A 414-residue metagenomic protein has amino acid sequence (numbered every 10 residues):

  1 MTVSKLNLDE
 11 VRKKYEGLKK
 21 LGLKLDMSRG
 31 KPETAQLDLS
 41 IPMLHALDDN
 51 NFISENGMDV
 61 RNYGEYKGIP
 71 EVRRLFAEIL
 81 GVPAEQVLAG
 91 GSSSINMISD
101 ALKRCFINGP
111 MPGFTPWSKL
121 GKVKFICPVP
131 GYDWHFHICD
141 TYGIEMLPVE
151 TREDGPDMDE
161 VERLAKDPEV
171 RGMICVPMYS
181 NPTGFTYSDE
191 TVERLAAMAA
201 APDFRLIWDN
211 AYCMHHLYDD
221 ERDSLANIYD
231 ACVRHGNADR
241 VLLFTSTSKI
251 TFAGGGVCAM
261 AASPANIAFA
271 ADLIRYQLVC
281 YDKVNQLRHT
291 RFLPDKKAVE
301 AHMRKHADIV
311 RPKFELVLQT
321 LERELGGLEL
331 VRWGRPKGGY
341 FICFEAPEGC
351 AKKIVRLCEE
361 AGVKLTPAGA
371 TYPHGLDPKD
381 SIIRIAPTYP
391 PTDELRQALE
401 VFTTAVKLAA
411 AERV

Functional and structural regions predicted by a protein language model:
T2-K67, E71-E78, F204, E360-V363: N-terminal "arm"/small-domain region of PLP-dependent enzymes with the aminotransferase-like
G30-T34, S94-I95, G131-D133, D154 (+9 more regions): Short, solvent-exposed loop/turn segments at secondary-structure junctions
F52, M58-P202, C213-G236, A351 (+2 more regions): Conserved core of the PLP fold type I
G90, S118, D230-R311: Conserved core segment of the aminotransferase class I/II
R304-L318, L330-E345: Conserved glycine-rich beta-strand-loop-beta hairpin in the small C-terminal domain of fold type I
C343-G349, L365-A405: Conserved PLP-binding active-site segment of the aspartate aminotransferase-like
I354-E360, A398-T403: Short amphipathic alpha-helices in soluble, non-transmembrane regions that often serve as interface/regulatory elements
